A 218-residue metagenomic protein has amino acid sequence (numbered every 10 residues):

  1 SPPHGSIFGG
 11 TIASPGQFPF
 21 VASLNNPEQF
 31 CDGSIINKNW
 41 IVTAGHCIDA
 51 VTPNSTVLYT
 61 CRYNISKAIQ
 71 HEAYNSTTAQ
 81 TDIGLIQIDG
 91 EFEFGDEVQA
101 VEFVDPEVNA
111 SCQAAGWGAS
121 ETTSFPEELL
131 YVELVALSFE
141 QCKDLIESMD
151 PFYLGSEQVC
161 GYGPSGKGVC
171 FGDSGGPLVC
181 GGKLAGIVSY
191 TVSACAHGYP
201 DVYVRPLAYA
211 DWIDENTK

Functional and structural regions predicted by a protein language model:
S1-K218: Extracellular "complement/coagulation-type" protease architecture
